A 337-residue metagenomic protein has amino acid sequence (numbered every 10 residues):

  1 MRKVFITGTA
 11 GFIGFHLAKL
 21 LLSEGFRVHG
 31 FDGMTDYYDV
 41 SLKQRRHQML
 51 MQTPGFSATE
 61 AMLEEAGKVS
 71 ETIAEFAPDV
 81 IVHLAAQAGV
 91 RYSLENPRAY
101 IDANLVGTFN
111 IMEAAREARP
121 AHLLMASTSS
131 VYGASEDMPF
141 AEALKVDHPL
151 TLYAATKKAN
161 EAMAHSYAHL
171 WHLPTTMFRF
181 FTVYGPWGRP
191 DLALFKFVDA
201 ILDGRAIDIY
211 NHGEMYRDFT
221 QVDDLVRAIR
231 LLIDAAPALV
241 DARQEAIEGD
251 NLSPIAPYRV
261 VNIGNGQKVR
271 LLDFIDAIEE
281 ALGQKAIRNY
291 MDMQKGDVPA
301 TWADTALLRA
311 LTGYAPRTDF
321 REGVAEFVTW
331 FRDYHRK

Functional and structural regions predicted by a protein language model:
M1-V183, L232, T318, W330 (+1 more regions): N-terminal Rossmann-like NAD(P)+-binding domain of SDR-like oxidoreductases, especially those catalyzing
K3, E24, F31, A88 (+8 more regions): Alpha-helical hydrophobic/aromatic positions enriched in membrane-embedded helices and signal peptides
L20, A61, I201-K337: C-terminal substrate-binding subdomain of Rossmann-fold SDR/epimerase-dehydratase oxidoreductases
D39, P186, N265: Short, conserved catalytic or interaction motifs in soluble domains
V131-Y132, V183-G185, M215, L225: Conserved sequence/active-site signature of Rossmann-fold short-chain dehydrogenase/reductase
A159, M163, Y167, F197 (+2 more regions): Hydrophobic alpha-helix immediately C-terminal to the catalytic Tyr-X-X-X-Lys motif of short-chain
